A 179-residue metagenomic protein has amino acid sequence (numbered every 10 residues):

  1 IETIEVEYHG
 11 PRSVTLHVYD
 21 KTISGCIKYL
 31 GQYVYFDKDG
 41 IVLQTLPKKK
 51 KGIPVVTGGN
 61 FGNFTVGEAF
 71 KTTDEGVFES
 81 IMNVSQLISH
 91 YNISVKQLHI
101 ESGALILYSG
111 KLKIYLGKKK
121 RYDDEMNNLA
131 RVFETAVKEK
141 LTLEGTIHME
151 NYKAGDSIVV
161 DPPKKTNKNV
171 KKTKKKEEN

Functional and structural regions predicted by a protein language model:
T3-N179: Charged, solvent-exposed interaction patches on well-folded alpha/beta domains that mediate macromolecular contacts
